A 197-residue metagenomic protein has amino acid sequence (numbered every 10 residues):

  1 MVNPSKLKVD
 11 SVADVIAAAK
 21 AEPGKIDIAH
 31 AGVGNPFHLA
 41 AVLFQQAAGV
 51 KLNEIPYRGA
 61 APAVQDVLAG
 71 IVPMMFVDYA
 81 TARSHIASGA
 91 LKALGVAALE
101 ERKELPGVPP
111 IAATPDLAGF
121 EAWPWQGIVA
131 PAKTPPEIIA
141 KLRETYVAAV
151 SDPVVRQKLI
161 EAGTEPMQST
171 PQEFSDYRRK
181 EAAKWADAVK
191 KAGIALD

Functional and structural regions predicted by a protein language model:
M1-P62, I111-A113, W125-K158: Hinge/capping helix and adjacent helix->loop/strand transition within the periplasmic-binding protein
A17, A69, A113, A122 (+2 more regions): Phosphate-coordinating loops and pocket residues in cytosolic domains that bind phosphorylated ligands
E22-I26, V50, L68-V77, A90-A93 (+1 more regions): Alpha-to-beta junction loops
I28, E54, F76, A93-L94 (+2 more regions): Generic preference for hydrophobic
G32-V33, I55-Q65, A69, D78-T81 (+1 more regions): Short helix-initiation/N-cap motifs at beta->coil->alpha
A41, V67-L68, G89, L142: Hydrophobic residues within well-ordered alpha-helices
Q46-V50, A87-S88, P136-D197: An extracytoplasmic/periplasmic, membrane-proximal ligand-sensing/linker region
A82-S151, A183: C-terminal lobe and pocket-closing loops of periplasmic/extracytoplasmic Venus-flytrap solute-binding proteins
